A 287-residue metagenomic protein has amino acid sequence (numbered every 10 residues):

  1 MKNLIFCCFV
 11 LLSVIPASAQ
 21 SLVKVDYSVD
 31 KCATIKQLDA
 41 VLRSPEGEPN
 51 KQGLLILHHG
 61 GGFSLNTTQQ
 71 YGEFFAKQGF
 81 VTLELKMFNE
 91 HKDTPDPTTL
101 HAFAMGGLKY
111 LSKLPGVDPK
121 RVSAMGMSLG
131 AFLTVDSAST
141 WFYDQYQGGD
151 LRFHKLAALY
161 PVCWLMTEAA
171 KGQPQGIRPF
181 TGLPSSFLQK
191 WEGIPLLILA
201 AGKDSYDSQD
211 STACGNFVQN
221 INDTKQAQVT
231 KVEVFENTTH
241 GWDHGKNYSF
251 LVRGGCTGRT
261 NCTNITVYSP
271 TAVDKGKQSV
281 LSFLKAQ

Functional and structural regions predicted by a protein language model:
Q20-P49: N-terminal cap/lid segment of alpha/beta-hydrolase-fold proteins
D39-N50, P115, P184-Q189: Short beta-strand-to-loop junctions in surface cap/lid or active-site-entrance loops
E48-Q52, L57-T94, L165-M166, S205-D210: Short substrate-entry loop that stabilizes the transition state in hydrolases
N66, G106-G193: Primarily recognizes the serine-hydrolase "nucleophile elbow" in alpha/beta-hydrolase and SGNH/GDSL folds
M87-K109, K113, D118: Catalytic nucleophile-loop/oxyanion-hole region of alpha/beta-hydrolase and closely related hydrolase-like folds
I198-A200: Short beta-strand/loop motif that positions the catalytic acidic residue of the alpha/beta-hydrolase fold
S208-I221: Short alpha-helix in the alpha/beta-hydrolase fold that links the catalytic acid
A227-Q287: C-terminal catalytic histidine-bearing segment of alpha/beta-hydrolase fold enzymes
